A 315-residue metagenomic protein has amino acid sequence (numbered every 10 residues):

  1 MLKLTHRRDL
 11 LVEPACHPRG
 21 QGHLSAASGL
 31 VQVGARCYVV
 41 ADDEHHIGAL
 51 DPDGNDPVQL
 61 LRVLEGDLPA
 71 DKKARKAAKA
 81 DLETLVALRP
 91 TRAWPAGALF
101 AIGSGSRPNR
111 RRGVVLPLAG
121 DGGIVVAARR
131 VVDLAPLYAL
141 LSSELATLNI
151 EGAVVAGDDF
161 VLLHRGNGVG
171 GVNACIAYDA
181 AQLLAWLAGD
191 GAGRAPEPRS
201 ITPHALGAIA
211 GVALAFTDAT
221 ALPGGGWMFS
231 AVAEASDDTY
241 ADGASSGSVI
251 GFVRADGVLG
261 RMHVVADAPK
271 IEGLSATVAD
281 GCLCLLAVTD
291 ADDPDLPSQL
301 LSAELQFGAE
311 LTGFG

Functional and structural regions predicted by a protein language model:
M1-G315: Sequence/structural signature of beta-propeller domains
